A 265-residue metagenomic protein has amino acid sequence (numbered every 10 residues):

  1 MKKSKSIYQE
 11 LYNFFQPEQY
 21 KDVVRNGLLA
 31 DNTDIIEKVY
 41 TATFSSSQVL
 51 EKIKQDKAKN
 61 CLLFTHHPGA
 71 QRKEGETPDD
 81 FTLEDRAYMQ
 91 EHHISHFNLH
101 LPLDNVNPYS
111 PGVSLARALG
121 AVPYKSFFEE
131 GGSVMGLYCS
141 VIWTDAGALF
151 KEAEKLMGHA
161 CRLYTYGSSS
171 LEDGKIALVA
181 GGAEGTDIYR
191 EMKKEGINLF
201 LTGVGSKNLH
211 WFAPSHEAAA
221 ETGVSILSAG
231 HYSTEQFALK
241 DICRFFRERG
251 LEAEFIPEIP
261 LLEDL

Functional and structural regions predicted by a protein language model:
M1-L265: Active-site catalytic microenvironments in core metabolic enzymes, especially phosphate/sugar-handling
